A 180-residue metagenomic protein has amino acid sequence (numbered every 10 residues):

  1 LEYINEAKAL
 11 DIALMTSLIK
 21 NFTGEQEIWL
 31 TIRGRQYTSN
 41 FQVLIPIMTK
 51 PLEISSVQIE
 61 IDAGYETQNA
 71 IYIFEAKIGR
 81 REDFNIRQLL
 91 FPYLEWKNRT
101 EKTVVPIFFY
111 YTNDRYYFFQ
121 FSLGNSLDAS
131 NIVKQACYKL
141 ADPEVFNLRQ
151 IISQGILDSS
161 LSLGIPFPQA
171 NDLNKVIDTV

Functional and structural regions predicted by a protein language model:
L1-E25: Nuclease catalytic cores
I4, K8, S56-Q58, D83-F91: Short, well-structured alpha-helical interface segments that form or flank functional binding sites
A13-S17, N21, Y93-W96, T100 (+1 more regions): Hydrophobic, Leu/Ile/Phe/Ala-enriched alpha-helical segments that form helix-helix packing faces
E27-E66: Active-site metal-binding core of divalent-cation-utilizing nuclease and nuclease-like domains
A63-I78, P92: Conserved catalytic cores of phosphodiester-cleaving nucleases, focusing on short active-site segments
Y72, K77-F84, K97-S126: Nucleic-acid nuclease catalytic cores
Y110-G164: Domain-level recognition of nuclease-like catalytic cores that cleave nucleotide substrates
L163-T179: Short alpha-helical segments that sit at the start of domains
